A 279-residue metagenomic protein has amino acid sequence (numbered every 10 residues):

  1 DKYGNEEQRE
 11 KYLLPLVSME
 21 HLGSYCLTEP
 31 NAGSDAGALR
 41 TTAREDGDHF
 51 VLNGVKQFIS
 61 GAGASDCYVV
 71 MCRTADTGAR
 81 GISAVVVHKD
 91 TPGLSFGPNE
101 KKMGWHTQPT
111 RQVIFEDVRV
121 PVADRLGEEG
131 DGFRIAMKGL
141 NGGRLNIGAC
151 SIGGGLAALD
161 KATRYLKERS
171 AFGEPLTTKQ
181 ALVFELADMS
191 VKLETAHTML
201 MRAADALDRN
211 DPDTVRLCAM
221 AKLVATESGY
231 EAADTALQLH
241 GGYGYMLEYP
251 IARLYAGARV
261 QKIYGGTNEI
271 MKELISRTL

Functional and structural regions predicted by a protein language model:
D1-Y3, Y25: Flexible, glycine-rich active-site loops centered on histidine and acidic residues that chelate a metal or position
Y3-Q8, P15-M19, D35-A36, E45-F50 (+4 more regions): Alpha-helical interface subdomain recognition
R9, C26, L39, V55-F58 (+2 more regions): Glycine-rich, charged/polar anion/phosphate-binding loops that engage phosphate groups from diverse ligands
L16, N31-S34, F58-G61, R73-D76 (+1 more regions): Short Gly/Pro-enriched turn/cap motifs at secondary-structure boundaries
M19-L27: A short, Trp-centered hydrophobic/proline-enriched beta-strand micro-motif
P30-T42: Active-site-adjacent elements of ketosynthase-type condensing enzymes
A38, D90-P121: Flexible, small-/acidic-enriched active-site or ligand-binding loops
H49, N53-F96: A short core secondary-structure module
